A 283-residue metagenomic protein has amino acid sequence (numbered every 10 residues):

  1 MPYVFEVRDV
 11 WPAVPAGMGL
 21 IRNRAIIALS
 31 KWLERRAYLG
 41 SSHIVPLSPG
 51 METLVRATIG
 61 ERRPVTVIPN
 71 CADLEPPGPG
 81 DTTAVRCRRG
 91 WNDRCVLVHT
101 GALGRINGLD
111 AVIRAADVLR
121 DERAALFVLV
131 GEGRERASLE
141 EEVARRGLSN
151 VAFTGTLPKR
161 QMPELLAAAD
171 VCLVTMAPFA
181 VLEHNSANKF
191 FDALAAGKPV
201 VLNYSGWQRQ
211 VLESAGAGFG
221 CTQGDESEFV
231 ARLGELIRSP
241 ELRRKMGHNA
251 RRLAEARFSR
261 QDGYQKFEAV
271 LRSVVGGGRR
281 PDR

Functional and structural regions predicted by a protein language model:
M1-P2, W11, R24-I44: Membrane-proximal helix-turn-helix segments that form the acceptor-binding/catalytic region of lipid-linked
G50, I68-C71: Carbohydrate-associated surface elements
R56, R62, C71-R88, G108: Acidic anion/phosphate-binding donor-loop and adjacent secondary structure in glycosyltransferase catalytic cores
G90-N107, I113-A116, V128: Conserved donor-binding/catalytic core segment of Leloir-type glycosyltransferases
N107, P158-L165, D170-A195, V201-Q210: Nucleotide-sugar-dependent
V130, R136-E164: Nucleotide-activated donor-binding/catalytic signature segment of Leloir-type glycosyltransferases, i.e., the conserved
R209-G234, E241-K245: Change "using UDP/GDP/dTDP sugars" to "using nucleotide sugars
E228, E235, L242-R257, A269: A short, well-ordered alpha-helix in the C-terminal region of glycosyltransferases
